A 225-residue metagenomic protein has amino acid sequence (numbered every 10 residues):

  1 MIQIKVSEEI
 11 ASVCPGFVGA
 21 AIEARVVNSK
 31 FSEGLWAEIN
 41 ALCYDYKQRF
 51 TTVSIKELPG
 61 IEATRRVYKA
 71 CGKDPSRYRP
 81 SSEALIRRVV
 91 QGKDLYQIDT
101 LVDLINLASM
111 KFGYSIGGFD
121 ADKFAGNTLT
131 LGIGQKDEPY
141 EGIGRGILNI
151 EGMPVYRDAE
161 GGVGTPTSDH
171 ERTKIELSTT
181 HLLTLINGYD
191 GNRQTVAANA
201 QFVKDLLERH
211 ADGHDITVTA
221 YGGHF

Functional and structural regions predicted by a protein language model:
M1-F225: Charge-biased, low-complexity intrinsically disordered regions
